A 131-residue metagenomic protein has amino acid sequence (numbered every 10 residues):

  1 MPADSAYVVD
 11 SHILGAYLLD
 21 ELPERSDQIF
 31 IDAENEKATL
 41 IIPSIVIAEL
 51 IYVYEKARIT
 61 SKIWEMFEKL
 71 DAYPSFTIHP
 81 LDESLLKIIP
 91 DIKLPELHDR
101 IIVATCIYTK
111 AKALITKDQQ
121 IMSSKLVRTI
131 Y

Functional and structural regions predicted by a protein language model:
M1-A6, Y73, V103-Y131: Acidic, PIN/NYN-like endoribonuclease modules and their adjacent C-terminal/linker elements
M1-I42, E55-E65: Short, well-structured N-terminal submotif of metal-dependent ribonuclease cores
V9, I41-I42, P80, L97 (+1 more regions): Short beta-strand scaffold positions
L14-G15, I47, L86, I121-M122: A generic structural signal for short hydrophobic patches within well-formed alpha-helices
A16-Y17, L50-V53, S124: Residues that scaffold the ATP/ADP-binding catalytic core of kinase and kinase-like folds
A38, F76, V127: Short, conserved active-site loop motifs that form the nucleotide-linked donor/cofactor pocket
F67-I92: Acidic catalytic patch
